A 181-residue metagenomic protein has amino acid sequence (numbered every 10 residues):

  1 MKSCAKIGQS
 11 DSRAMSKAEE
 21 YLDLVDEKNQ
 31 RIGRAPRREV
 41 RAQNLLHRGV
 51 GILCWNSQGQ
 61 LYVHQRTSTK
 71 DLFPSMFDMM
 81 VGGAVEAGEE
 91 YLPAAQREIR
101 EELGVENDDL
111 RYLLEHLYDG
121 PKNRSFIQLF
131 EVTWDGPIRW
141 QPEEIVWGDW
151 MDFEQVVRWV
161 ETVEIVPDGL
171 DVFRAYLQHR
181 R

Functional and structural regions predicted by a protein language model:
M1-A14: N-terminal amphipathic/basic-hydrophobic helices that include classical n-h-c signal peptides and signal-anchor
C4-I7, P36-R38, A87, L114-L117 (+1 more regions): Nudix hydrolase/Nudix homology domain
S16, D78-M80, W140-E144: Short glycine-enriched loop/turn motifs at secondary-structure junctions
S16-G51, S57: Acidic, metal-coordinating catalytic segment for phosphate/diphosphate chemistry, firing primarily on the Nudix
Q43-L45, L72-M76, M151-D152: A short, polar/proline- and glycine-enriched secondary-structure boundary/capping micro-motif
G49-V81: A glycine-rich, hydrophobic loop/mini-helix early in the fold
Y62-V63, M80-Y112: The catalytic Nudix box helix
